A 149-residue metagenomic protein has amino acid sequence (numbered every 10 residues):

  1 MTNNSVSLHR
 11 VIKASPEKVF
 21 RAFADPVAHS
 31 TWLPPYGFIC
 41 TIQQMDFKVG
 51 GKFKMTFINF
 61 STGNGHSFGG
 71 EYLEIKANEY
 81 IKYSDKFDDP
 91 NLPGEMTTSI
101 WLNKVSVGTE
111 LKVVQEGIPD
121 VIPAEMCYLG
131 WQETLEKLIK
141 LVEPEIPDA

Functional and structural regions predicted by a protein language model:
M1-I39: Hydrophobic ligand-binding cavity/cleft-lining segments
N3-H9, P16, K52, S67 (+3 more regions): Intrinsic-disorder/low-complexity, polar/charged segments enriched in Ser/Thr/Lys/Arg/Asp/Glu/Gln
V19, F23, H29, F53 (+5 more regions): Hydrophobic pocket/interface hotspot
A24-D25, P34, A77, V142-P144: Residues at helix-coil transition
S30, Y36, Q44, I58-V105 (+1 more regions): Hydrophobic-ligand binding "helix-grip"
D46, G51-M55: N-terminal glycine/threonine-rich, aromatic-flanked beta-hairpin/loop signature
E110, G117-A149: A conserved amphipathic terminal alpha-helix motif
